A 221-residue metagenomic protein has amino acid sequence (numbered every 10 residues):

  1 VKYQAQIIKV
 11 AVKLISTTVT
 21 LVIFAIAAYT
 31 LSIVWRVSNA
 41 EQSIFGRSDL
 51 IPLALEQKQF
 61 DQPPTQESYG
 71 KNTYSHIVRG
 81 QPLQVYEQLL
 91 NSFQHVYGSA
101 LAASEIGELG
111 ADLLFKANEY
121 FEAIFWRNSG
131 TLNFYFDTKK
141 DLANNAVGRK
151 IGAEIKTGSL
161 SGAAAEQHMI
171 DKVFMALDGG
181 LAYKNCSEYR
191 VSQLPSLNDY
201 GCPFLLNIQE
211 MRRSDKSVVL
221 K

Functional and structural regions predicted by a protein language model:
Y3-K221: Intrinsically disordered, low-complexity, mixed-charge
